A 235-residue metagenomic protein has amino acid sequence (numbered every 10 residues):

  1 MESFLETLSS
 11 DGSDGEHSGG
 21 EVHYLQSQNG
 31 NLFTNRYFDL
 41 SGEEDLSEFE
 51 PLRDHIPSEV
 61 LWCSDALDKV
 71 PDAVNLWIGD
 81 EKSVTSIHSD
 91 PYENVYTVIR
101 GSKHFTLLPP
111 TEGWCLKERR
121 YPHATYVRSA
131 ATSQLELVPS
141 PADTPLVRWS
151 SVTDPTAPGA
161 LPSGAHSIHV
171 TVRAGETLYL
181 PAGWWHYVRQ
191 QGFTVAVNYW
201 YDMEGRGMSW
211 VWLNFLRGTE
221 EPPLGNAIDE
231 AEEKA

Functional and structural regions predicted by a protein language model:
M1-T177, W185-A235: N-terminal accessory scaffold of Fe(II)-dependent oxygenases
